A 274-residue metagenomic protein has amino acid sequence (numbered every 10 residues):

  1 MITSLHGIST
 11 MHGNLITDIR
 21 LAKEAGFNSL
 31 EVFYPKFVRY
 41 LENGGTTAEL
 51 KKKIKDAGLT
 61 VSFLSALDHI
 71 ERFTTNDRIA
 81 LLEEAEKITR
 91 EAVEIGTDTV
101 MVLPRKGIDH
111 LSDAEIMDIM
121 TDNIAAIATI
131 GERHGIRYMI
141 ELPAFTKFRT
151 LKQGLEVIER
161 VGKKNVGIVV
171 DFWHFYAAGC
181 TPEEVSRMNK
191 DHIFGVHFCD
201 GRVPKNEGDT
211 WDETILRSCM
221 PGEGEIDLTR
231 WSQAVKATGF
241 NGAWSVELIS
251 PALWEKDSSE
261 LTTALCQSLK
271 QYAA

Functional and structural regions predicted by a protein language model:
M1-H6, V61-R72, K106-G107, K205-T210: N-terminal small/glycine-rich loop or linker at the start of catalytic domains across soluble metabolic enzymes
M1-S4, H12, I16-G26, K51 (+4 more regions): Histidine-acidic metal/acid-base catalytic patches
S4-G7, Y138-E141, V169-D171: Short catalytic-loop micro-motif centered on adjacent basic/acidic residues
S9-M11, Y34-K36, L67-I70, P104-I108 (+4 more regions): Active-site-proximal loop/turn and secondary-structure-junction residues that shape catalytic pockets, frequently
N14-I16, K53-D56, E71-G167: Active-site acidic/histidine proton-transfer and metal-coordination neighborhood in alpha/beta enzyme cores
E31, F63-S65, M101, M139 (+2 more regions): Conserved beta-strand positions in the central sheet of alpha/beta enzyme cores
E31-K55, P104-L111: Glycine-rich, proline-tolerant flexible connector loops at the mouths of alpha/beta enzymes
L41-G44, F73-I79, L111-I116, G179-P182 (+2 more regions): Short, solvent-exposed loop/turn segments at secondary-structure boundaries
